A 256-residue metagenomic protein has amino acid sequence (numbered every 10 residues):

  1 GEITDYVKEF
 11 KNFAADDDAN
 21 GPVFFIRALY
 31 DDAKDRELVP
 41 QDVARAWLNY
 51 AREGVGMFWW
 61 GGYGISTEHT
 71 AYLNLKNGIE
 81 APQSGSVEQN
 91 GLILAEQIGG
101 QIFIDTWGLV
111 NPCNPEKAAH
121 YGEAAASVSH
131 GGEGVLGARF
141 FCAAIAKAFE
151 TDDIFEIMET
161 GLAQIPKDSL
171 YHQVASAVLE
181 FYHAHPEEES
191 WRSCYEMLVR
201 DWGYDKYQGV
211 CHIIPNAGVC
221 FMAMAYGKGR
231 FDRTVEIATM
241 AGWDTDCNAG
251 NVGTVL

Functional and structural regions predicted by a protein language model:
G1, N20, A95-F103, E133-G134 (+1 more regions): Conserved phosphate/anionic-ligand binding catalytic regions in large, soluble enzymes, centered on
G1, P22-L29, I104-L109, F141-I145 (+2 more regions): Buried hydrophobic packing segments
G1-P22, V43: An N-terminal structural lobe/cap that precedes and organizes the functional/catalytic core across diverse proteins
F13, Y30, V43, G132-E133: Soluble secreted/lumenal catalytic domains with histidine-centered metal-binding or acid-base catalytic motifs
A14-N20, S66, I93-G100, G132-R139 (+1 more regions): Aromatic- and histidine-enriched alpha-helix N-cap/loop-to-helix transition segments that scaffold the rims
E37-Q83, V87-L94: Extracytoplasmic mature domains of secreted/periplasmic and thylakoid-lumen proteins
R52-G61, E150, K167-H172, D244-N248: Secretory-pathway/luminal and periplasmic proteins that interact with or process carbohydrate-rich
Y72-A95, I104-N114, E123-V128, C142-G242: Accessory "access/gating" subregions that flank catalytic or transport cores
